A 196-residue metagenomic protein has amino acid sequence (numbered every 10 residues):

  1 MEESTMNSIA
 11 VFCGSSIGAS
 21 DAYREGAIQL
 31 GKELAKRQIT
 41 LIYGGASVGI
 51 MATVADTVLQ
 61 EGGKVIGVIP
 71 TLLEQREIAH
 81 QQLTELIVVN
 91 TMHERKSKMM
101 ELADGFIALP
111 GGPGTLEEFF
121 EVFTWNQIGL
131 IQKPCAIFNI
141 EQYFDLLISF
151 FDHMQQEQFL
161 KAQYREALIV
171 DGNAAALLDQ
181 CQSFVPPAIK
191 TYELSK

Functional and structural regions predicted by a protein language model:
E2-L102, F119, I140-A175, D179 (+1 more regions): A cross-family phosphate/adenosyl-ligand binding-site feature
L41-Y43, D104-G114: A short, small-residue-rich loop immediately preceding and capping a beta-strand
L59, N126-K133, F159-L160: Arginine/glycine-rich "motif VI" loop of SF2 helicases in the C-terminal RecA-like domain
I69, A103, P110-G111, N126: Generic secondary-structure microfeatures
P110, G129-N139: Short, proline-centered helix/strand-breaking motifs
